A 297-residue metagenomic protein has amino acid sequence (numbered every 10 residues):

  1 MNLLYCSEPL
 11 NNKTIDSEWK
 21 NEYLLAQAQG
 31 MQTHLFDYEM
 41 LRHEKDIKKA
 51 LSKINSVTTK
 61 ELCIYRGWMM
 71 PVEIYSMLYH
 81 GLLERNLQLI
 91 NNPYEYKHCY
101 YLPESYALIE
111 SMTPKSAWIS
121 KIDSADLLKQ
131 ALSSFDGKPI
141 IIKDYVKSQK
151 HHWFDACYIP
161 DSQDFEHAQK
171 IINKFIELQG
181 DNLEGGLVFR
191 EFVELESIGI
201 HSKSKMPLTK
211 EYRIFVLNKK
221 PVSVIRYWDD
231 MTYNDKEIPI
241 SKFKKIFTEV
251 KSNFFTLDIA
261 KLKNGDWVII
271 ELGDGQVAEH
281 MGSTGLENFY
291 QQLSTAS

Functional and structural regions predicted by a protein language model:
M1-Q88, D123-D126: ATP-binding N-terminal substructure of ATP-dependent carboxylate-amine bond-forming enzymes
N2-N12, D16, I54-T58, H80-S202 (+3 more regions): Active-site nucleotide/adenylate-binding loops and adjacent lid/helix of ATP-dependent enzymes
E73-M77, P207-E211, F255: Short, surface-exposed coil-to-beta transition loops
I140, V222-S223, F255, V268-E271: Protein kinase-like catalytic core scaffold
V216-K220, K263-G265: Short acidic-glycine loop/turn motifs at beta-strand connectors
K220, R226-D229, L272-V277: Short beta->alpha transition motifs characteristic of CBS
F243-T248, F254: A conserved acidic, glycine/proline-rich C-terminal tail/linker
E249-S252, K261-S297: C-terminal active-site "lid" helix and adjoining low-complexity regulatory extension at the edge of ATP-using catalytic
